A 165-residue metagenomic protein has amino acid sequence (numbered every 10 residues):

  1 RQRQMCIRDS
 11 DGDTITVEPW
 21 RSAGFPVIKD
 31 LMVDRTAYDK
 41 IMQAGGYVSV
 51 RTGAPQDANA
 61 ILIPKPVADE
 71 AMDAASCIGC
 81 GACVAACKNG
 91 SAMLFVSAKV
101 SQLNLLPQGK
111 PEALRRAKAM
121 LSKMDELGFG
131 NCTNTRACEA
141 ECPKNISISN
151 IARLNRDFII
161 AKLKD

Functional and structural regions predicted by a protein language model:
Q2-I7: Short, small-residue-biased leader/transition segments that mark boundaries at the very start of proteins
S10-G12, T16: Ligand-binding loop in jelly-roll beta-barrel domains
V17-D165: Ferredoxin-type iron-sulfur electron-transfer modules in oxidoreductases and energy-metabolism complexes
